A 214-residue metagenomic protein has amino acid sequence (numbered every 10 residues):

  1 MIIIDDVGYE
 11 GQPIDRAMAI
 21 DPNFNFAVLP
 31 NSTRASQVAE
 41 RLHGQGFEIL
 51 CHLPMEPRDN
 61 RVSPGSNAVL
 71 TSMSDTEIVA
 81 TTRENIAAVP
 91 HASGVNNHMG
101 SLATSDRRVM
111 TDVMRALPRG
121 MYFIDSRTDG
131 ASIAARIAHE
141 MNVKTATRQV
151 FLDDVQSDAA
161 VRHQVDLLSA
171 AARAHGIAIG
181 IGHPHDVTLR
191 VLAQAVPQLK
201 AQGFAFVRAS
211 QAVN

Functional and structural regions predicted by a protein language model:
M1, N23-A27, G46-L50, S93-N96 (+4 more regions): Structural preference for beta-strand elements that scaffold enzyme active sites
M1-D6, S66-T76, D154-A159: Active-site mouth loops of central-metabolism enzymes
M1-S63: Active-site beta->alpha N-cap acidic-glycine motif
I14-D15, R34-Q37, T111-R115, V165-R173: Histidine/acidic residue-rich metal-binding segments in metalloenzymes
V28-L29, P54, G203-N214: A generic structural motif
T33-A35, E56-N60, G130-A134, D153-V155 (+1 more regions): Short gly/pro/ser/thr-enriched loop/turn and capping motifs at secondary-structure boundaries
R34-S36, R41, Q45-F47, S63-V89: Catalytic-core regions of hydrolytic enzymes
D75-D166, H183-F204, S210: Catalytic domains of cell-wall/extracellular-matrix polysaccharide-remodeling enzymes, centered on de-N-acetylation
